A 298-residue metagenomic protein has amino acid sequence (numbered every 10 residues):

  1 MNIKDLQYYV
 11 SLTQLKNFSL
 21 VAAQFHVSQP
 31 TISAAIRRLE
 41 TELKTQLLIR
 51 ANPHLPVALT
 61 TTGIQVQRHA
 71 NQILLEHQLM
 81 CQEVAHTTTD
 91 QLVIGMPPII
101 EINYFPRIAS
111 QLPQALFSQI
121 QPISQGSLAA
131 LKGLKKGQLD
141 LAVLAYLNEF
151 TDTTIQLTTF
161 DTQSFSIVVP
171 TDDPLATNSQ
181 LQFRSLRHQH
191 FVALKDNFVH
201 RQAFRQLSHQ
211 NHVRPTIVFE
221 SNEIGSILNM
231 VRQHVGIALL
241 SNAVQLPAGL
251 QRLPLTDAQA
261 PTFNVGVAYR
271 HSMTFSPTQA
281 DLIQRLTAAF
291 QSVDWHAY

Functional and structural regions predicted by a protein language model:
V10-S28: Short helix-boundary/capping micro-motifs
E40-L59: A short LG(V/I)-centered, amphipathic sequence patch enriched for acidic residue(s) preceding the LG motif
E42-L43, V66-T87: Alpha-helical linker/hinge and terminal dimerization helices associated with HTH transcriptional regulators
T89-T151, E220-S221: Central regulatory/effector-binding core of bacterial HTH transcription factors
G126-A130, K135-L139, A145, V199-P254: Hydrophobic hinge/microswitch elements
D152-T158, Q163, G225-T274: Beta-alpha-beta core module
T154-F191: Flexible hinge/capping segments at coil-to-helix
Q189-N211, F275-Q279, V293, A297-Y298: Secondary-structure junction motif
